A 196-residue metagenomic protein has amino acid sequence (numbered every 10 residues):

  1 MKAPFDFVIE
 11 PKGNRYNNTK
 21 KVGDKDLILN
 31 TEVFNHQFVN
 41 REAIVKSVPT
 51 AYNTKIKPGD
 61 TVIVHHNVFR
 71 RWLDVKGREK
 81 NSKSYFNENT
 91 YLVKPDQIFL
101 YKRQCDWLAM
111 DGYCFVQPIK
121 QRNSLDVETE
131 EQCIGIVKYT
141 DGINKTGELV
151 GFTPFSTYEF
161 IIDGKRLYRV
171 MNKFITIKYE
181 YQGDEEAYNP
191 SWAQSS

Functional and structural regions predicted by a protein language model:
M1-S196: Acidic-enriched and Gly/Ser
